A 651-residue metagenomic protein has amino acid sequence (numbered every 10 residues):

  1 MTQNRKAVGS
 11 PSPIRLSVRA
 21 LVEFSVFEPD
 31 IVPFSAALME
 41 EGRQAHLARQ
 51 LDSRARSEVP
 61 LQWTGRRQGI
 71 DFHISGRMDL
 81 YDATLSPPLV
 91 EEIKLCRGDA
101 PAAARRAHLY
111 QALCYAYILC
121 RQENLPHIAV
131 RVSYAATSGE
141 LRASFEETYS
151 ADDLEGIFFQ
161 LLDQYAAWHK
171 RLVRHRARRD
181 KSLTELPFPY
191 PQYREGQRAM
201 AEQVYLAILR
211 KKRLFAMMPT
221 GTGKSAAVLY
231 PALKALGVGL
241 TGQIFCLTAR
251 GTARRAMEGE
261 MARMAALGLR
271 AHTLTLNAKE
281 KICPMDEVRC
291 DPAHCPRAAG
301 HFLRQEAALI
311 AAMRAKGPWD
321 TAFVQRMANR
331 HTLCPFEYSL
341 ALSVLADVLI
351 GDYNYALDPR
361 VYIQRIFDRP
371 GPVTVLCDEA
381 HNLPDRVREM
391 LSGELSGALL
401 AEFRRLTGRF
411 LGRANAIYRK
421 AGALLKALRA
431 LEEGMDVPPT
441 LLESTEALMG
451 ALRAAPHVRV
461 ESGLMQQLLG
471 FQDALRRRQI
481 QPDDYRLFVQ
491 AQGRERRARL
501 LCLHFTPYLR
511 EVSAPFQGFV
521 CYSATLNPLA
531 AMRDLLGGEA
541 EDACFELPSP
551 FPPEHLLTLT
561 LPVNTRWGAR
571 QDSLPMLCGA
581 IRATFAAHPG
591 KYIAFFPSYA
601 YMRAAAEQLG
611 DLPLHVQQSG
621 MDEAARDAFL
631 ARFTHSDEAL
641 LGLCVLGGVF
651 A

Functional and structural regions predicted by a protein language model:
M1-S86: Metal-dependent nuclease catalytic cores that hydrolyze phosphodiester bonds in DNA/RNA, characterized by
W63-G156: Mg2+/Mn2+-dependent nuclease catalytic core
R174-M217: Conserved pre-motif I regulatory segment
D180-K181, P187, L240-L349, L357 (+6 more regions): A substrate-engagement module of RecA-like helicase motors
L209-P231: Walker A/P-loop
V228, R255, H331-V348, D352-M449 (+1 more regions): Signature of the SF2 helicase/ATPase Hel1-core->accessory helical subdomain module
V324-L349, R360-I366, R453-T565, D572-S573 (+2 more regions): A contiguous, basic/glycine-rich beta-loop/short-helix subdomain that forms a polymer-engagement track
E511, P562-P597: Conserved interdomain hinge at the start of the Helicase C-terminal
